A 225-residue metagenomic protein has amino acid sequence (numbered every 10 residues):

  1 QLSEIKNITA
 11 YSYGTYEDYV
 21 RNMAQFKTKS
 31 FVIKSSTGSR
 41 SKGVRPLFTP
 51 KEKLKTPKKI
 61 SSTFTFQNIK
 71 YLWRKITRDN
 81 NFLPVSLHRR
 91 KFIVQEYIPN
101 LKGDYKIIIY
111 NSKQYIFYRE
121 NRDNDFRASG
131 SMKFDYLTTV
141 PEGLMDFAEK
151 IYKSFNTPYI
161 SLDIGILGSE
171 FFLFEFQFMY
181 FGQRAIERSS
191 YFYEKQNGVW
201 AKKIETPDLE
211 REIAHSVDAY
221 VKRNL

Functional and structural regions predicted by a protein language model:
Q1-P46: A conserved helix-loop-beta module that forms one wall/lid of the active-site cleft in ATP-utilizing catalytic domains
K6, S154-P158: Short secondary-structure junctions
F31, I93, Y115-I116, I160 (+1 more regions): Protein kinase-like catalytic core scaffold
S36, E96-I98, Y152-F155: Short Gly/Pro-enriched turn/cap motifs at secondary-structure boundaries
K42-F147: Phosphate-binding site of ATP-dependent enzymes
Y105, T157-S169: A short glycine-rich, hydrophobically flanked beta-strand micro-motif that places a catalytic Asp/Glu for divalent metal
D135-E142, I166-L225: C-terminal active-site "lid" helix and adjoining low-complexity regulatory extension at the edge of ATP-using catalytic
D146, K150-Y152, L167: Aromatic (often tryptophan-rich) hydrophobic motifs at membrane interfaces
